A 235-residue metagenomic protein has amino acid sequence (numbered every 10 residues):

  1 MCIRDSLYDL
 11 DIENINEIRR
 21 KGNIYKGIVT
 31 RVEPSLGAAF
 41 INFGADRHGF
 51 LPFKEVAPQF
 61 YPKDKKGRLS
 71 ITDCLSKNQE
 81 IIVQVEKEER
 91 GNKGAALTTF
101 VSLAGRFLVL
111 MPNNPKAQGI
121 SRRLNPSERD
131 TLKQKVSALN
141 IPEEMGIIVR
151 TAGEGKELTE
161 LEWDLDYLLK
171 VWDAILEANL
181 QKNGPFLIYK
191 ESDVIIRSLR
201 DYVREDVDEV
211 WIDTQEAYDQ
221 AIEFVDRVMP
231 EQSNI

Functional and structural regions predicted by a protein language model:
R4-I235: Single-stranded RNA-binding surfaces
